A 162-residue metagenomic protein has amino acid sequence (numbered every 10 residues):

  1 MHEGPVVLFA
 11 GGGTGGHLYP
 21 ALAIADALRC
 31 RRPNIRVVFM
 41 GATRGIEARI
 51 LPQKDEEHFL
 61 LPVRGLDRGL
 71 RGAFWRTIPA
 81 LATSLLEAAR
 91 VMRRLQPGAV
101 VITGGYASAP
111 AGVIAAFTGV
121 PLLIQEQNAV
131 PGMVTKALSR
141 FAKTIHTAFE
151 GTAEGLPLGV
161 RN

Functional and structural regions predicted by a protein language model:
G4-G12, N34-T83: Conserved nucleotide-sugar phosphate-binding/catalytic loop shared by glycosyltransferases and other
A10, M40, I102-T103, Q125-E126: Structural motif
T14-G15, G105-A107, A129-V130: Residue-level detector of alpha-helix initiation sites
H17-R29: Short amphipathic alpha-helix
D26, R49, V113, T135-K136: Alpha-helical segments flanking ligand/cofactor-binding loops in enzyme cores
R29-N34, F117-V120: Short helix-capping segments at alpha-helix termini
I46, E57, A116-N162: Active-site-proximal region of nucleotide-activated glycan assembly enzymes, centered on histidine/acidic-rich loops
E87-V101, A107-L123, K136-T144: Glycosyltransferases and closely related glycan-assembly transferases that use nucleotide-activated donors
